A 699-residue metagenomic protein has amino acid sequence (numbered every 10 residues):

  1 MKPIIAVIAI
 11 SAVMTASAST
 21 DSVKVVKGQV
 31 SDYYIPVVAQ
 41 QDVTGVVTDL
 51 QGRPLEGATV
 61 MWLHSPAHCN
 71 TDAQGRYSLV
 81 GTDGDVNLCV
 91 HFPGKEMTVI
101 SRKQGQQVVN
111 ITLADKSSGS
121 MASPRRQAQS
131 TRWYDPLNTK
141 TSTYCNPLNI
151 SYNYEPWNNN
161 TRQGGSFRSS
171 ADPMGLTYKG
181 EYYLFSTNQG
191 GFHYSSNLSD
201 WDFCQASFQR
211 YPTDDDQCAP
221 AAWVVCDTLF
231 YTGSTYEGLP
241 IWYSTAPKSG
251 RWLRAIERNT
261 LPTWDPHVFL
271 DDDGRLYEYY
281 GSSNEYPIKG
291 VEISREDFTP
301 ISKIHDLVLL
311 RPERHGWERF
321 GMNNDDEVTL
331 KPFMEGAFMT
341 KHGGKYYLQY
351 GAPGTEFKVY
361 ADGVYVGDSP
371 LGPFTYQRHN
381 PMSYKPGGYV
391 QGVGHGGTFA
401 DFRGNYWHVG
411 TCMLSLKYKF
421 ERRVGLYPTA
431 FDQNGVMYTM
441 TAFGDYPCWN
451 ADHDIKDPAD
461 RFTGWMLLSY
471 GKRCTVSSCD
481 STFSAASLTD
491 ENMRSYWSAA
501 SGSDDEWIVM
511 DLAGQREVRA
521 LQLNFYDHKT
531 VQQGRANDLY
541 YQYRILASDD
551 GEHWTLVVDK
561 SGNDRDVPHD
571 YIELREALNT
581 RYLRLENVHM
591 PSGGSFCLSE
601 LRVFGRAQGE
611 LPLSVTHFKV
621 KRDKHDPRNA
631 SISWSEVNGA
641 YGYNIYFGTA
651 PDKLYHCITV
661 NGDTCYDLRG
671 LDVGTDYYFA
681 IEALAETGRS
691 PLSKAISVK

Functional and structural regions predicted by a protein language model:
S31-E56: Structural motif
W62, C89-S101, E686: A short, solvent-exposed loop/turn motif at the edges and junctions of modular extracellular/periplasmic domains
S65-R76: Short, acidic Ser/Thr/Gly-rich low-complexity loop/linker segments typical of extracellular and cell-surface proteins
P124-T329, K341-G388, R403, C412-D454: Beta-rich carbohydrate-recognition and catalytic domains
D490-L556, P568-S614, S635, V673: Aromatic, loop-rich ligand-recognition surfaces of beta-strand-rich domains
F604-G639, V673, T687-K699: Pro/Thr/Ser/Gly-rich low-complexity, intrinsically disordered linker/stalk tracts
L668-R689: Beta-strand-rich modules
